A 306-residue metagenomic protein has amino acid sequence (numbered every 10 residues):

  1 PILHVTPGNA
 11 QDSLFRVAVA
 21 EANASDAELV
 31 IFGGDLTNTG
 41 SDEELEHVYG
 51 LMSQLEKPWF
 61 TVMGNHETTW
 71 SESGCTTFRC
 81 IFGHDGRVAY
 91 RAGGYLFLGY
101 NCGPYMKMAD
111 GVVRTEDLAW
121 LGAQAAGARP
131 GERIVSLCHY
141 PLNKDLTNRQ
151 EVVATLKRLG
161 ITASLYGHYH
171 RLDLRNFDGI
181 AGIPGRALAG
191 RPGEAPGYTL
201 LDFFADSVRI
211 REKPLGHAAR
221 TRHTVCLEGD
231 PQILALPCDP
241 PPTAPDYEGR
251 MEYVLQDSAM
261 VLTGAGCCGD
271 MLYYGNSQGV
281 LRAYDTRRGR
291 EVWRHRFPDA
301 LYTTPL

Functional and structural regions predicted by a protein language model:
P1-E46: N-terminal active-site segment of His-dependent metallophosphoesterases
G34-D35, G64-N65, H139, G167-H168: Active-site glycine-centered loops adjacent to acidic/histidine catalytic or metal-binding residues that shape
D42-P130, E151-A163, D173-G185, R191-F204: Extended active-site neighborhood of metal-dependent phosphoesterases/phosphodiesterases
A125-K144: Short acidic, glycine-rich surface-loop motifs adjacent to enzyme active sites
D173, I180-T243: Binuclear metal-dependent phosphoesterase catalytic core
F204, D285-G289: Short loop/turn segments that connect beta-strands within beta-propeller blades
Q232-T263, R290-F297: Aromatic (tryptophan-biased) beta-strands that constitute blades/sheets of beta-rich domains
S258-V280, P298-L306: Repeat-blade elements of multi-bladed beta-propeller folds
